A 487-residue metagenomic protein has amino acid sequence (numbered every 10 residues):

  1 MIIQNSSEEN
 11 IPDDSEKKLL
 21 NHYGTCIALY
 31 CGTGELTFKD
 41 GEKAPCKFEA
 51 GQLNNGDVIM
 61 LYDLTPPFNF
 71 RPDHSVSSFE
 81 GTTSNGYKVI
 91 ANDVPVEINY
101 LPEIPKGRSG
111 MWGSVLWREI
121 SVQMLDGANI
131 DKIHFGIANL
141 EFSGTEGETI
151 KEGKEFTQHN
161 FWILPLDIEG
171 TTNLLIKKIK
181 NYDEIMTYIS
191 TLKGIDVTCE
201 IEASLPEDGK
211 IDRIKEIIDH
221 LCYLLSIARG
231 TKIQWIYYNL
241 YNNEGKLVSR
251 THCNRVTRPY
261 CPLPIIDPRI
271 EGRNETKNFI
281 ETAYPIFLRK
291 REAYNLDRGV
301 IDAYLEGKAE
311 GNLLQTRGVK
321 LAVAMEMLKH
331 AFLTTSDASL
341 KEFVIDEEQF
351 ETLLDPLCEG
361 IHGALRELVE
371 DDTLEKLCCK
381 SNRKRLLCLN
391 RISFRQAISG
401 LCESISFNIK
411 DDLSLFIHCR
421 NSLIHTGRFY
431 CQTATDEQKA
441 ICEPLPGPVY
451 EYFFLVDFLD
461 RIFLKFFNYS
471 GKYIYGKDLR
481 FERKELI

Functional and structural regions predicted by a protein language model:
M1, E8, P12, N21 (+4 more regions): Short N-terminal signal/transit or membrane-insertion segments and the immediately adjacent low-complexity/disordered
M1-A228: Long, contiguous, compositionally biased segments that the model treats as domain-scale units
V76, L224-L247, V369-S381, K472-F481: Short glycine-rich, low-complexity/disordered patches
V115, A128, L192-G194, K246 (+2 more regions): A generic structural signal for short, non-catalytic loop/turn and secondary-structure boundary residues
D212-F287: Internal, Lys/Arg-enriched amphipathic helical interaction segments that engage polyanionic partners
Y260-I487: Amphipathic, oligomerization/interface secondary-structure segments
